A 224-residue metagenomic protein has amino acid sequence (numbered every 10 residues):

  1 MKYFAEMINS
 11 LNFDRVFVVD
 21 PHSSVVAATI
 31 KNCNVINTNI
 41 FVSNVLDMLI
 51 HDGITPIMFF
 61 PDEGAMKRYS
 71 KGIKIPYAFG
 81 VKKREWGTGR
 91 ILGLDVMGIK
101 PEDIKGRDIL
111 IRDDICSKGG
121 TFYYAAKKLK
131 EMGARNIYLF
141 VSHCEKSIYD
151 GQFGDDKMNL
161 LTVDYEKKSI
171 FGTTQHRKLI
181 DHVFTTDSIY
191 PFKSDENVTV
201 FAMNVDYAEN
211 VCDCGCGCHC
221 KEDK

Functional and structural regions predicted by a protein language model:
M1-K224: PRPP-associated nucleotide enzymes
